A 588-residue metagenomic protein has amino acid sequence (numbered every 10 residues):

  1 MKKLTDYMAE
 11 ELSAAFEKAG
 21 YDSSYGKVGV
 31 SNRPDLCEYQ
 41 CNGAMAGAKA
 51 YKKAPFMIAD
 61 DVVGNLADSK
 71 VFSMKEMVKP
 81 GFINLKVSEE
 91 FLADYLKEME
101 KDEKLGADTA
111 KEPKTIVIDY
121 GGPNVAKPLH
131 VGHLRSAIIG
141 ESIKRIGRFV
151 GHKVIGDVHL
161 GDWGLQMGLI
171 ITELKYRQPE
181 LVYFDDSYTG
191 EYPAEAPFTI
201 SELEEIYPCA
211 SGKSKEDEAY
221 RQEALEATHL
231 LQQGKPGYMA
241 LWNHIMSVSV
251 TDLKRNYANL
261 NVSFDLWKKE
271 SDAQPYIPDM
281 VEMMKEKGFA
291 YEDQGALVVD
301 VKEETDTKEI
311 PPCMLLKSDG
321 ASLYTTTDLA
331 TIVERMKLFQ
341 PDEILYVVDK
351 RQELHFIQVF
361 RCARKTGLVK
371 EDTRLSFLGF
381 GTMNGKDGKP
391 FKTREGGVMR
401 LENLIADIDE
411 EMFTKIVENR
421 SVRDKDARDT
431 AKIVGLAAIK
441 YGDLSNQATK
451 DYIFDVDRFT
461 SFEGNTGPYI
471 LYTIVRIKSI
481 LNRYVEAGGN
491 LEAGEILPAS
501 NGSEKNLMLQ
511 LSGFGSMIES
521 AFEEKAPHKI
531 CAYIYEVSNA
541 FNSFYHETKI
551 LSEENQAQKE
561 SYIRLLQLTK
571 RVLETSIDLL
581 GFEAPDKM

Functional and structural regions predicted by a protein language model:
M1-A93, A107-M588: Non-catalytic interaction-recognition regions
D94-M99: Short, charged, solvent-exposed linker or helix-capping segments at domain edges/interfaces that act as flexible hinges
